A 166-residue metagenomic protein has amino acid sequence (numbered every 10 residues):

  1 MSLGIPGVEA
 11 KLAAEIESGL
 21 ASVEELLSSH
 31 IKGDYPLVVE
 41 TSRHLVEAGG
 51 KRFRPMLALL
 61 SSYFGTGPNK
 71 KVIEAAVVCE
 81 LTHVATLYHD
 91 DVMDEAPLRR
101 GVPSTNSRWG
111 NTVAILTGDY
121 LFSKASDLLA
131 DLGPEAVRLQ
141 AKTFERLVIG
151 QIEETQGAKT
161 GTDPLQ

Functional and structural regions predicted by a protein language model:
M1-S29: N-terminal amphipathic/basic leader segments beginning at the initiator methionine
E17, A21-S22, S28-Q166: Mg2+-dependent prenyl diphosphate-binding active-site environment of isoprenoid biosynthetic enzymes
